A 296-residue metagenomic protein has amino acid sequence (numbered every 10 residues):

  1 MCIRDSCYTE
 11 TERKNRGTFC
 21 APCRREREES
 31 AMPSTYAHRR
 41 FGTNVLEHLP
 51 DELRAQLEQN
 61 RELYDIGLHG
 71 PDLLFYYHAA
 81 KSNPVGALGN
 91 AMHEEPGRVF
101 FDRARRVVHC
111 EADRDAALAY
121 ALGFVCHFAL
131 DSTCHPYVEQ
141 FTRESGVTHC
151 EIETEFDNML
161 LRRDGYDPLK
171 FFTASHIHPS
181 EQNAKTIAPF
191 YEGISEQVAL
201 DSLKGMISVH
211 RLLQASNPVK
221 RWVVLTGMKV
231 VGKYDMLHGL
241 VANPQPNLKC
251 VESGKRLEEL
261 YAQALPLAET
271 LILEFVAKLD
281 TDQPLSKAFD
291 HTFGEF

Functional and structural regions predicted by a protein language model:
M1-I3, R27: Short, small-residue-biased leader/transition segments that mark boundaries at the very start of proteins
D5-S6, Y36: Generic extreme N-terminus detector
Y8-T9, T18-P22, E28: Short, positively charged and aromatic/hydrophobic N-terminal segments
K14-N15: Polybasic, lysine-rich low-complexity intrinsically disordered segments
E26-A121, V125-F296: N-terminal leader/auxiliary helical segments
